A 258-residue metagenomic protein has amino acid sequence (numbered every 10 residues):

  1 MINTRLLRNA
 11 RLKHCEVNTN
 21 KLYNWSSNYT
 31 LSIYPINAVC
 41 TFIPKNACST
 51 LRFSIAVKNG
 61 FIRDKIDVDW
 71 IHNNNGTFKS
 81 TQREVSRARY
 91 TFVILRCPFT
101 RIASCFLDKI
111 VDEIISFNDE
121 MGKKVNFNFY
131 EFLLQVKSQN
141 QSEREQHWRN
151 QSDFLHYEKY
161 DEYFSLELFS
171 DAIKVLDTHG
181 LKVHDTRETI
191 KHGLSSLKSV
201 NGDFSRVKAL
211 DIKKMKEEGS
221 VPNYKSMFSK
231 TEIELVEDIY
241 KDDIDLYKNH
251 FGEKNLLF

Functional and structural regions predicted by a protein language model:
M1-F258: Membrane-interface amphipathic segments in extracytoplasmic regions
